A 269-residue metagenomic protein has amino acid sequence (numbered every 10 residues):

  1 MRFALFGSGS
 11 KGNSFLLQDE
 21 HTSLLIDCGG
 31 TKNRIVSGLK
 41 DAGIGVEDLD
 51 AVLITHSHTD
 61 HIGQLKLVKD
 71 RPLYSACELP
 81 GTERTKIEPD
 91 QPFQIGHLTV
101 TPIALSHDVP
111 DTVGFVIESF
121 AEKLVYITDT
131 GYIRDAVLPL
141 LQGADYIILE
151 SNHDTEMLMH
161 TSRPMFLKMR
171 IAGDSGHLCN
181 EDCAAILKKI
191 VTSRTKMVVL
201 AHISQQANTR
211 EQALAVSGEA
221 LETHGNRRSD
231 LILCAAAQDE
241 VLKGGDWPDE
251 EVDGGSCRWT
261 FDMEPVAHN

Functional and structural regions predicted by a protein language model:
M1-A42, V113-D129, Y146: Conserved beta-strand hairpin/beta-sheet module of binuclear metal-dependent hydrolase folds, prominently
G7-S8, C28-G30, S57, L105-D108 (+3 more regions): Active-site metal-binding loops of divalent metal-dependent hydrolases
T31-A76: Active-site metal-binding motif and surrounding structural segment of the metallo-beta-lactamase
R34, I62-G63, E83, M157 (+1 more regions): Glycine/Thr-rich phosphate-binding loops of Rossmann-like dinucleotide-binding domains
H58-D111: Glycine/small-residue-rich loop that forms an oxyanion/phosphate-binding "nest" at active or ligand-binding sites
Q91-I148: Catalytic core of the metallo-beta-lactamase
D135-A237: Cap/insert and terminal regions of metallo-dependent hydrolase folds
E211-G218, E222-N269: C-terminal regulatory/interaction regions
